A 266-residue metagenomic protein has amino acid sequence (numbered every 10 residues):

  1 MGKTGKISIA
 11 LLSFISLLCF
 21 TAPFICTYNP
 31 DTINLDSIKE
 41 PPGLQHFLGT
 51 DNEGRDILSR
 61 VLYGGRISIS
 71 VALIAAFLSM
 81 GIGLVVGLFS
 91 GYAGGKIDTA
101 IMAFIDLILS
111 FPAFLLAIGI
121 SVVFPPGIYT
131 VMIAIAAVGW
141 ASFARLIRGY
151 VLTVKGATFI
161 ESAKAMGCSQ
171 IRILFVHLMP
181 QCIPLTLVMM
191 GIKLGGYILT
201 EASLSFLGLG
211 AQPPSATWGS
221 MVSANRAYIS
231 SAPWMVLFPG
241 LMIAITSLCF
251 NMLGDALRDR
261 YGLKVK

Functional and structural regions predicted by a protein language model:
M1-Y28, C182: N-terminal signal-anchor/first transmembrane alpha helix
P23-S59, G208: Short membrane-interfacial helix/loop motifs at transmembrane-helix boundaries
F47, G91-V154, L187: Generic hydrophobic transmembrane alpha-helix motif, especially the helices
I57-Y92, T246: Transmembrane alpha-helix signature in integral membrane proteins
R66-I82, F111, I171-S203, F250: Transmembrane alpha-helices
S121-V123, I135, V151, L199-M242: Glycine-rich helix-loop "coupling/hinge" segments at transmembrane-helix boundaries in multipass transporters
V138, P184-L194, P233-K266: C-terminal transmembrane helix and the adjacent membrane-cytosol boundary/short C-terminal tail of inner/organellar
